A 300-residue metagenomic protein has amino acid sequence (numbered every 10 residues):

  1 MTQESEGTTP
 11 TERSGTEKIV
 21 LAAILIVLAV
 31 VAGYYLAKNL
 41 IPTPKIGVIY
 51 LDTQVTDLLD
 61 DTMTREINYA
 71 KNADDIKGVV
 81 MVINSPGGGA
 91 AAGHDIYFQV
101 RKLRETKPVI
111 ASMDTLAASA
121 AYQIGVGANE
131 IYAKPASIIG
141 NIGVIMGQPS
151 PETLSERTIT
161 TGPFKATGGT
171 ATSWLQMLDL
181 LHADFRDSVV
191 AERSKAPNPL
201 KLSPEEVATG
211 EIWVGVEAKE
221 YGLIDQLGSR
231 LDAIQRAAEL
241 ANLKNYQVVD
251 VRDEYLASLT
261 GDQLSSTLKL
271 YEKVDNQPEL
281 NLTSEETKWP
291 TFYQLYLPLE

Functional and structural regions predicted by a protein language model:
T2-K107, Y122-Q123, G127-P197, D250-E300: Small-residue-centered hinge/linker elements
N84, M113, S173, E205-E206 (+1 more regions): Conserved short-loop catalytic and cofactor-binding motifs
G93-I96, A118, E211-I212: Generic non-transmembrane alpha-helix signal with a bias for helix starts/N-cap capping motifs
V109, I131-Y132, I224-L227: Short, well-ordered beta-strand core segments
I110-A118, E206-G210: Glycine-rich beta-to-alpha transition loops that act as phosphate-gripper elements at the mouths of alpha/beta enzyme
S119-Y122, I234: Short, well-ordered alpha-helical microsegments
D184-A238: Flexible, glycine-rich surface segments
W213-G215, R230, I234-L264: Extended, charged amphipathic interaction segments
